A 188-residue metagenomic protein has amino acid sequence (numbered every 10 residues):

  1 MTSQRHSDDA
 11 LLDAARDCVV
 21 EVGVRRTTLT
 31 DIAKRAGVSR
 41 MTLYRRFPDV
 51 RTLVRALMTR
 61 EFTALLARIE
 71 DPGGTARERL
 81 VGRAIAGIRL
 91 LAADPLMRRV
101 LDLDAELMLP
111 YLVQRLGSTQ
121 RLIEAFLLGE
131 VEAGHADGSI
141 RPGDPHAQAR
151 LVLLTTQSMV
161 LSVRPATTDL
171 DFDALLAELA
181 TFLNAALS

Functional and structural regions predicted by a protein language model:
M1-V22, R26-R35, R51-R55, R60-A64: Basic, helix-initiating cap at the start of DNA-binding domains
E21-R25, D94, D137: Short coil/turn segments at alpha/beta junctions that flank glycine-rich nucleotide-binding fingerprints
G37-F47: Short hydrophobic/aromatic patch on the recognition helix
R46-F47, M58, A84, L127: Tryptophan-centric aromatic hotspots in well-structured domains and transmembrane helices
A56, A67-M97, Q148-V152, L176: Hydrophobic alpha-helical connector segments
T63-L66, R99, P110-S139, H146-L151: Amphipathic alpha-helical packing segments from all-alpha helical-bundle domains
A86-R89, A93, R121-D137, T155 (+1 more regions): C-terminal peripheral helix-coil segments that are non-catalytic and often amphipathic
R99-A105: Short, flexible, mixed-charge acidic loops at enzyme active sites
